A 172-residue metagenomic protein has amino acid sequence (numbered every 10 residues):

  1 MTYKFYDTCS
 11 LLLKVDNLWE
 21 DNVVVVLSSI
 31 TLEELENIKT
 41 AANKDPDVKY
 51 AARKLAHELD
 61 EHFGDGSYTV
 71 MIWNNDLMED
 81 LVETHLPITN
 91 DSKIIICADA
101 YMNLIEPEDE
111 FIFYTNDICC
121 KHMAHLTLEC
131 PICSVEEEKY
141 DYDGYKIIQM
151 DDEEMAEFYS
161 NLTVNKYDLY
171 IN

Functional and structural regions predicted by a protein language model:
T2-I112, I118-N172: Active-site-proximal, substrate-binding regions of enzyme catalytic domains and RNA-binding/basic surfaces
